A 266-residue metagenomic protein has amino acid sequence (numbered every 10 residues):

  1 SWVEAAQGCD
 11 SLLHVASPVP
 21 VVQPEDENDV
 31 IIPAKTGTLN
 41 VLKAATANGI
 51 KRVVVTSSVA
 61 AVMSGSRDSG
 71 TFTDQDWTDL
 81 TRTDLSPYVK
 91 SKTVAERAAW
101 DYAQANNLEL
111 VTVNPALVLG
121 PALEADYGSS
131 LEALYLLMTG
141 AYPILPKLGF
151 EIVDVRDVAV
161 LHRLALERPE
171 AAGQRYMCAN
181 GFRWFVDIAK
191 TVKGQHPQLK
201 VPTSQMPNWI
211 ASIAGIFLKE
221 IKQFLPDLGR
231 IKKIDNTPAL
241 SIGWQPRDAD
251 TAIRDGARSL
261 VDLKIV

Functional and structural regions predicted by a protein language model:
S1-T36: NAD(P)H-binding glycine-rich loop region in Rossmannoid oxidoreductase-like domains and their noncatalytic homologs
Q23-P24, D79-D84, V118, E124-A125 (+1 more regions): A conserved pocket-lining segment of Rossmann-fold NAD(P)-dependent short-chain dehydrogenase/reductase
S58-L85, L123: Active-site "gating" loop of Rossmann-like NAD(P)-dependent oxidoreductase/epimerase domains
R82-V111: Active-site Tyr-X1-5-Lys
A105-L108, G120-A133, A165-Y176: Glycine/proline-rich active-site loop of Rossmann-fold NAD(P)-dependent oxidoreductases
G120, L145-L148, Y176-R183, K193 (+1 more regions): Glycine-rich Rossmann NAD(P)(H)-binding loop
L161-Q223, A249-D250, R254-V266: Mid/C-terminal beta-alpha module of Rossmann-like enzyme folds, strongest in SDR-family dehydrogenases/epimerases
A214-W244: Conserved C-terminal active-site "lid" loop/helix of NAD(P)H-dependent oxidoreductases that clamps the redox cofactor
